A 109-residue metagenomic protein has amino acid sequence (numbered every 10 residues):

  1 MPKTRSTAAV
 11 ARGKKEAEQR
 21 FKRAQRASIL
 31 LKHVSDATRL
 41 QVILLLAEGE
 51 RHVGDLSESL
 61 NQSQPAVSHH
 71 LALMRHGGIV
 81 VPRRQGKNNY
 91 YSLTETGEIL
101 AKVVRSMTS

Functional and structural regions predicted by a protein language model:
K15, R23-A27, Y90-S109: Conserved segment of winged-helix/HTH DNA-binding domains
I29, L40-V42, I99: Pre-recognition alpha-helix immediately N-terminal to the DNA-recognition helix within helix-turn-helix or winged-helix
A37, A47-G54: Short capping segments at the starts of secondary-structure elements
V42, L56-E58: A short acidic, leucine-rich amphipathic alpha-helix
E58, H69, R75-H76: Alpha-helical residues within the helix-turn-helix
S63-A66: Helix-turn-helix DNA-binding motif, specifically the short coil turn and the N-cap/start of the second
R75-G86, S92: Beta-hairpin "wing" of winged helix-turn-helix
